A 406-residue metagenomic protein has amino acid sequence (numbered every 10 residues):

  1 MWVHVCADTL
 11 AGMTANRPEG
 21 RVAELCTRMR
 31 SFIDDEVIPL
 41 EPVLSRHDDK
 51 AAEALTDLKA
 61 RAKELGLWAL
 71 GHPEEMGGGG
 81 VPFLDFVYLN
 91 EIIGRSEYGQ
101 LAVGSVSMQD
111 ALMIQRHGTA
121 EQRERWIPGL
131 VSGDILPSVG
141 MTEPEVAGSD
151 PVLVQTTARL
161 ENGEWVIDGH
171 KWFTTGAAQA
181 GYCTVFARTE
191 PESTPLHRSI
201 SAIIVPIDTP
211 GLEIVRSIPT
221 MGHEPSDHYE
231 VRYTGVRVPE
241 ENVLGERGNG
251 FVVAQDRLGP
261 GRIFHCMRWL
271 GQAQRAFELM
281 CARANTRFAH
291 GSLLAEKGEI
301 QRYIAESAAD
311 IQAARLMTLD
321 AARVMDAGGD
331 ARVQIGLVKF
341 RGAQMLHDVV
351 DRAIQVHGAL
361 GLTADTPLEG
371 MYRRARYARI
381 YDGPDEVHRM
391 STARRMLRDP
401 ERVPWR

Functional and structural regions predicted by a protein language model:
W2-S96, Q100, H117-Q122, G129-D134 (+3 more regions): Alpha-helical interface subdomain recognition
A102-E121, D150: N-terminal glycine-rich flavin-associated loop
G133-T142, F186: A short, Trp-centered hydrophobic/proline-enriched beta-strand micro-motif
V146-D150, W165: Hydrophobic, small-residue-rich alpha-helical packing segments that form membrane-like cores
A147, W172-A178, H223, P260-F264 (+1 more regions): Glycine-rich phosphate/pyrophosphate-binding beta-alpha loops
L153, D208-R237: Flexible, small-/acidic-enriched active-site or ligand-binding loops
E164, D168-I214: A short core secondary-structure module
V231-A254: A short, charged helix-loop
